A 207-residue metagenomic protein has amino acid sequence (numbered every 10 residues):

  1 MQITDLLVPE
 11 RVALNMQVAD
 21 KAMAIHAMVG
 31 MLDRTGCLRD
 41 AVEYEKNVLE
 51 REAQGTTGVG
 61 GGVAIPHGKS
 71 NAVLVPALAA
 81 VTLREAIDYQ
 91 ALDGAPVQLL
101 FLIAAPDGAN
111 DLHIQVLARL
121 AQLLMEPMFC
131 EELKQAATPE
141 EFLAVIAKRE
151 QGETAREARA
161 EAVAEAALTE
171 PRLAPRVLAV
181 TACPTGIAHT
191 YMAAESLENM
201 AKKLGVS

Functional and structural regions predicted by a protein language model:
M1-V206: Cytosolic covalent-transfer regions centered on His/Cys nucleophiles that carry phosphoryl or persulfide groups
